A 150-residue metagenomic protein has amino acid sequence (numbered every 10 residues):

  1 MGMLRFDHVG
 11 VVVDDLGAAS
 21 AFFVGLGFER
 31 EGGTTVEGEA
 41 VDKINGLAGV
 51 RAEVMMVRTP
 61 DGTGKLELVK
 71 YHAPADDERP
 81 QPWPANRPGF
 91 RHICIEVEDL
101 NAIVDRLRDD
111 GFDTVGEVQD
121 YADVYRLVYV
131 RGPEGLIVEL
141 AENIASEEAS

Functional and structural regions predicted by a protein language model:
M1-S20, E29-G32, F90-I95, I144-S150: N-terminal beta-strand motif that seeds the catalytic metal site of vicinal oxygen chelate
G2, G33-T35, K65-V69, E78 (+1 more regions): Vicinal oxygen chelate
R5, V50-R51, G89, V124: Exposed loop/turn and edge beta-strand positions of beta-sandwich/beta-sheet ligand-binding modules
V12-T63, A102, D109, V128: Core segments of cupin and vicinal oxygen chelate
L26-F28, P74-D77: Short hydrophobic/aromatic-rich motifs at helix boundaries and adjacent loops
G38-I44, A75-Q81, E148-A149: A short, acidic/glycine-rich surface segment
M56, A73-P74: Amide-forming acyltransferase catalytic core, primarily the GNAT-like/NAT-type and related acyltransferase folds
P84-R87: Short glycine/proline- and charge-enriched loop/turn segments that cap or connect secondary-structure elements
